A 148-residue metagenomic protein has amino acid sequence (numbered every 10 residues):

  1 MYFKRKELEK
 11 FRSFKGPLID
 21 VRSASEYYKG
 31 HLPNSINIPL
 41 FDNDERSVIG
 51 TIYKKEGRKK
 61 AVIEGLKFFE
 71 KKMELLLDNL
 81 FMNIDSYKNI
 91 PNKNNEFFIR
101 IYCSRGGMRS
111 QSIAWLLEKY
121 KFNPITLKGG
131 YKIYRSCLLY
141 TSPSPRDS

Functional and structural regions predicted by a protein language model:
M1-I125: Cytosolic catalytic domains that perform sulfur/thiol-centered chemistry
R109-S110, K132-I133, D147: Short, flexible micro-motifs
F122-R135: A short glycine-rich beta-strand->turn/loop micro-motif centered on a GG-aromatic cluster
Y140-D147: Conserved small/polar residues in nucleotide/adenosyl-binding loops
